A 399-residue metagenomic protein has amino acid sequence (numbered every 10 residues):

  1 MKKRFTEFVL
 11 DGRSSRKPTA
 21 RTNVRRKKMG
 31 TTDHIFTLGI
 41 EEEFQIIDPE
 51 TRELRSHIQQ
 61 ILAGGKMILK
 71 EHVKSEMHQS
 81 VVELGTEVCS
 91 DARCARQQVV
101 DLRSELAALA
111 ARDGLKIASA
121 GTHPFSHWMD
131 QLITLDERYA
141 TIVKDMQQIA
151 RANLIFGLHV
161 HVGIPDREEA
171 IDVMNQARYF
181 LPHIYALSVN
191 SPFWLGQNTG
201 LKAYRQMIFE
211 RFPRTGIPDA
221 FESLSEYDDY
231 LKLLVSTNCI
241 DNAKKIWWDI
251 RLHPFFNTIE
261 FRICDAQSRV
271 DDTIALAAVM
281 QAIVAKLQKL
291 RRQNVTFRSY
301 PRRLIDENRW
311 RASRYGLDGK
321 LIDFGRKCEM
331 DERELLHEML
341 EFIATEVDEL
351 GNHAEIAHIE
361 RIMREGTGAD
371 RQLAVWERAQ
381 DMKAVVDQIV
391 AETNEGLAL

Functional and structural regions predicted by a protein language model:
M1-K28: N-terminal amphipathic/basic-hydrophobic helices that include classical n-h-c signal peptides and signal-anchor
V24-D113, I142, F209-L399: C-terminal accessory/tail domains of diverse enzymes
H72-M77, A110-H123, Q148-I155: Short, flexible active-site-proximal loops enriched in glycine and acidic residues
G114-Q131, L195-T199: Short, glycine/charge-rich beta-strand/loop segments that flank catalytic centers and engage negatively charged groups
D136-G157: Acidic, His- and aromatic-enriched active-site or binding-groove loops in soluble protein domains that engage sugars
D136-V143, I164-Y185, S268-V284: Helical (often loop-to-helix) elements that flank the catalytic cores of nucleotide-handling enzymes
V160: An acidic/histidine-cluster motif and surrounding catalytic segment that typifies divalent-metal-assisted enzyme active
D166, M174-F221: An exposed, glycine/acidic-rich loop-and-rim segment of catalytic or binding clefts
